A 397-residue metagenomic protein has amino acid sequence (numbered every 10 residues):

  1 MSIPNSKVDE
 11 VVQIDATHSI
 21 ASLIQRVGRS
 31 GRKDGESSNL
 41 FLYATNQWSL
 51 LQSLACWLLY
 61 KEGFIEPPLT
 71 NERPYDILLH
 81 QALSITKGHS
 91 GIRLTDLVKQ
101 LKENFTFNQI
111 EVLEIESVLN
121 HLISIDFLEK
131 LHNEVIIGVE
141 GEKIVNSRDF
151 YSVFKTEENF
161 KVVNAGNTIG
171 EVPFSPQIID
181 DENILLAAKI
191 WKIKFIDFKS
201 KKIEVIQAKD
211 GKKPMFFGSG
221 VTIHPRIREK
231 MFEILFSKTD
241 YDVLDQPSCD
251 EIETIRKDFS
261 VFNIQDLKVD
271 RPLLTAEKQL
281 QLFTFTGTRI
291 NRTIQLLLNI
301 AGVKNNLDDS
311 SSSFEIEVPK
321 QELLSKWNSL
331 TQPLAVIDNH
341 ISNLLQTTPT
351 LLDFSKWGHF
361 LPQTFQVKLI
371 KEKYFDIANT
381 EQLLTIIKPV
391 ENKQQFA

Functional and structural regions predicted by a protein language model:
M1-V11, V27-R32: SF2 helicase motor core recognition
N5, T17-I24, E36-S37, Q47-L54 (+3 more regions): Amphipathic alpha-helical transducer elements in NTP-driven molecular machines
V8, D15-H18, T45, F198 (+1 more regions): Short, ordered loop/turn segments at secondary-structure junctions
D9, A21-Q25, L51, A55-L58 (+4 more regions): Solvent-exposed alpha-helical segments within well-ordered globular domains of core cellular machineries
I14-T70: Conserved segment of the helicase C-terminal RecA-like domain
E62, P74, E157, D197-L274 (+1 more regions): Terminal, basic amphipathic appendages of nucleotide-handling enzymes
F64-I190, I196, L274-Q295, A301-S310: C-terminal accessory/connector segments of nucleic-acid motor ATPases
L280-L352: Contiguous, structured surface segment used for ligand recognition
